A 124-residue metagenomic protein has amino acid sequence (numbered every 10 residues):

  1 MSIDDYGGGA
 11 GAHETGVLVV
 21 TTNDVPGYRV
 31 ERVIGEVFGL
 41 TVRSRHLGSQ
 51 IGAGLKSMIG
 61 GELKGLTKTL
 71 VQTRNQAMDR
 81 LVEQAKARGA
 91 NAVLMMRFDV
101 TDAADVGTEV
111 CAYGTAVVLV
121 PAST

Functional and structural regions predicted by a protein language model:
M1-S49, T108-T124: N-terminal presequence-like segments and the immediate start of the first folded domain
T22-V25, F98-A103: Short, solvent-exposed loop/turn elements at beta->coil junctions and helix N-caps that rim active or binding pockets
V37, V42, Q50-R97: Short, well-ordered alpha-helical segments
A92, V106-T108: Positively charged, aromatic-enriched nucleic acid-contacting surfaces
